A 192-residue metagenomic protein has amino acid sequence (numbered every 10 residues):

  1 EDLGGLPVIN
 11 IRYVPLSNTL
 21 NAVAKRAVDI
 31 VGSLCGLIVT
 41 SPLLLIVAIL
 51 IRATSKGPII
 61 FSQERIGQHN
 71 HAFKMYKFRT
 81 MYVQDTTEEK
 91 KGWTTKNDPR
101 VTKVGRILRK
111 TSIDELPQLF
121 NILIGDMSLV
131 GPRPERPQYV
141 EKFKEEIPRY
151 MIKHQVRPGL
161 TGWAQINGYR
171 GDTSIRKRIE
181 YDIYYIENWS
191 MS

Functional and structural regions predicted by a protein language model:
E1, P7, P42, P58 (+3 more regions): Proline-centered helix-kink/hinge sites
D2-C35, I59, Y169-M191: Glycine-rich flexible loop motifs, especially short His-Gly-Gly/GGXG/HXGH segments used as catalytic or interaction
G4-P7, F61-R100, T161-R178, D182: Short, glycine-rich, amphipathic interfacial segments at transmembrane boundaries or analogous
L20-D85, N121, M191-S192: A hydrophobic, helix-centered structural microdomain
D29, K77, D114-Q118, R133 (+2 more regions): Acidic active-site catalytic centers that drive phospho-/nucleotidyl reactions and related ester hydrolyses
V47, G105, F120, A164 (+2 more regions): A cross-family signal for key residues in well-ordered alpha-helices that form functional helical elements
T94-R157: A short, structured surface patch at a secondary-structure boundary
